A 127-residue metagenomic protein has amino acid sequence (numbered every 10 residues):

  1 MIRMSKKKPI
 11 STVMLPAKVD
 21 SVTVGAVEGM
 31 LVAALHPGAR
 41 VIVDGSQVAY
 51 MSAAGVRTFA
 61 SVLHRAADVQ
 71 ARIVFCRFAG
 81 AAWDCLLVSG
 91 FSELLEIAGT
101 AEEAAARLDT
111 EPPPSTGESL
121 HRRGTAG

Functional and structural regions predicted by a protein language model:
M1-A49, S61-G127: STAS-like cytosolic regulatory interaction modules
